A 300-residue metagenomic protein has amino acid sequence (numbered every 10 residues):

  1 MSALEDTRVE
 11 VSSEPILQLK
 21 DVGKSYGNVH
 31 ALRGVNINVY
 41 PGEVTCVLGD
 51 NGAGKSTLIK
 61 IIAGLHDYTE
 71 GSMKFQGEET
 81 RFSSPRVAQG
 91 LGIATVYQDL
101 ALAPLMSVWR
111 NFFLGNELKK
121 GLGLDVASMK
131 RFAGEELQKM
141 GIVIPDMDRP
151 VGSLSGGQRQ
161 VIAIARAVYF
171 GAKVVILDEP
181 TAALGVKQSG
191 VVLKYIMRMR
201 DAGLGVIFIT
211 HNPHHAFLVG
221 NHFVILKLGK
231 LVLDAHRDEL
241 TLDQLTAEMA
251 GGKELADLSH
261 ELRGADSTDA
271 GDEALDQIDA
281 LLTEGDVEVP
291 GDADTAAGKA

Functional and structural regions predicted by a protein language model:
S2-E288, D292-D294, G298-A300: Glycine-rich phosphate-binding loops of nucleotide-dependent enzymes
